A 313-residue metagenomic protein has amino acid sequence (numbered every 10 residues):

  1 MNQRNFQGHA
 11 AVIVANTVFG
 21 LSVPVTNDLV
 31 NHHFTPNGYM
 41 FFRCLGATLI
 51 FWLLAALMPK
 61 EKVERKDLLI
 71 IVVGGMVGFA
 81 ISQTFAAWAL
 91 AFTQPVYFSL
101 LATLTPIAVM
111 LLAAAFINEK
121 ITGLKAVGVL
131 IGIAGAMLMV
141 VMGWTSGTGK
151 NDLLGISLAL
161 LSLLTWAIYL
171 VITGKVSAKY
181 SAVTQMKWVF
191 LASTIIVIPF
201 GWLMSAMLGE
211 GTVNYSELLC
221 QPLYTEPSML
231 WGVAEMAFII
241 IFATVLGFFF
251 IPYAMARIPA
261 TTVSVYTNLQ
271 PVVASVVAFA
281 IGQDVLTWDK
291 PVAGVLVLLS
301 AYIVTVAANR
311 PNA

Functional and structural regions predicted by a protein language model:
M1, C44, V141-M142, G232-A234 (+1 more regions): C-terminal-most transmembrane helix of multi-pass membrane proteins
M1-F42, G149-K175, I195-P199, A313: Glycine-/small-residue-enriched transmembrane alpha-helix faces in small-molecule transporters and effluxers
R4-G8, H33-N37, F41, V63-L69 (+3 more regions): Juxtamembrane helix-entry segments on the extracytoplasmic side of multipass membrane proteins
V18, S22-V23, W52-A102, L138 (+1 more regions): Specific transmembrane alpha-helical segments of multi-pass solute transporters/efflux pumps, especially DMT/EamA
L29, Y39, R43, A89 (+6 more regions): Hydrophobic/aromatic residues within transmembrane alpha-helices of multi-pass small-molecule transporters
F41-F42, F79, Q83, Y97-L104 (+3 more regions): Helix-helix packing/entry segments at the starts of transmembrane helices
F51, V109-M110, T148-G209, V213-E217 (+1 more regions): Transmembrane alpha-helical segments that form core, pore/gating elements of small-molecule transporters/exporters
F51-W52, V72, L112, I121-G143 (+4 more regions): Hydrophobic transmembrane alpha-helices of multi-pass small-molecule transport proteins
